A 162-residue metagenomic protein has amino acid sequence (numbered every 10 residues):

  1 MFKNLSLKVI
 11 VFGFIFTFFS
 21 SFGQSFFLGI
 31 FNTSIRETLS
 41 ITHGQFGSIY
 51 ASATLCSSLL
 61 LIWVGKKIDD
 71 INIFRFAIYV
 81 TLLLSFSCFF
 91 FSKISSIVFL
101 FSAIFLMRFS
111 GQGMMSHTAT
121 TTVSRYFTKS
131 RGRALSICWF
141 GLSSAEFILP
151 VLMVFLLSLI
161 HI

Functional and structural regions predicted by a protein language model:
V9-H43, L61-V64, L149-M153: Extracytoplasmic
F18, V98-M114: Hydrophobic core of transmembrane alpha-helices in multi-pass small-molecule transporters, especially MFS/SLC-type
I41-Y50, L135: Juxtamembrane helix-start elements in MFS-like secondary transporters
T54-I62, E146-F147: Residue-level signature of mid-helix packing/kink "hotspots" within the transmembrane helices of 12-pass Major
L59-I97: Conserved MFS/SLC helix-loop-helix module at the cytosolic interface between two early adjacent transmembrane helices
G113-F127: Intracellular juxtamembrane helix-capping segments at the cytosolic ends of symmetry-related transmembrane helices
S130-P150: Glycine-rich segments within core transmembrane alpha-helices of 12-TM secondary carriers
I160-I162: Conserved small/polar residues in nucleotide/adenosyl-binding loops
